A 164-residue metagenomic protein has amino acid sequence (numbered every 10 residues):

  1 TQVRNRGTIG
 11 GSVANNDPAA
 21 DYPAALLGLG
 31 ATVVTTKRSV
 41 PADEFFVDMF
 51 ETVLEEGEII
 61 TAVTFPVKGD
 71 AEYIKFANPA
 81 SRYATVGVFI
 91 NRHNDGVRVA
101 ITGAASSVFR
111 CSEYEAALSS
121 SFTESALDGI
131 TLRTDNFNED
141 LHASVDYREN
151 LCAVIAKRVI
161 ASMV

Functional and structural regions predicted by a protein language model:
T1-V164: C-terminal structural segment of proteins
